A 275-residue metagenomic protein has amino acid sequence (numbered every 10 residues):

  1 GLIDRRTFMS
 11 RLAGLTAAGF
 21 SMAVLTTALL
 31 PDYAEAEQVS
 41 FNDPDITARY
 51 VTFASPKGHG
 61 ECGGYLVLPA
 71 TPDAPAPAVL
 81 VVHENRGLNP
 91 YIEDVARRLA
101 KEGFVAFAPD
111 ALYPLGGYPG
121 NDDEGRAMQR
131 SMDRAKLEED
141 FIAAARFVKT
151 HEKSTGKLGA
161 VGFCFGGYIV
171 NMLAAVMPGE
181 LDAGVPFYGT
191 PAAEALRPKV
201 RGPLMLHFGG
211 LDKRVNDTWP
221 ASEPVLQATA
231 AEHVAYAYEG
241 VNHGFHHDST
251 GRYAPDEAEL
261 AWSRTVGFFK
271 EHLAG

Functional and structural regions predicted by a protein language model:
G1-T7: N-terminal secretory signal peptides
E35-P72: N-terminal cap/lid segment of alpha/beta-hydrolase-fold proteins
P75-E84: Short beta-strand element of the alpha/beta-hydrolase
L112-A135, G244-S249: Cap/lid segment of the alpha/beta-hydrolase catalytic domain
A127-T150: Alpha/beta-hydrolase active-site loop
A143-V200: Primarily recognizes the serine-hydrolase "nucleophile elbow" in alpha/beta-hydrolase and SGNH/GDSL folds
L206-F208: Short beta-strand/loop motif that positions the catalytic acidic residue of the alpha/beta-hydrolase fold
E232-G275: C-terminal catalytic histidine-bearing segment of alpha/beta-hydrolase fold enzymes
